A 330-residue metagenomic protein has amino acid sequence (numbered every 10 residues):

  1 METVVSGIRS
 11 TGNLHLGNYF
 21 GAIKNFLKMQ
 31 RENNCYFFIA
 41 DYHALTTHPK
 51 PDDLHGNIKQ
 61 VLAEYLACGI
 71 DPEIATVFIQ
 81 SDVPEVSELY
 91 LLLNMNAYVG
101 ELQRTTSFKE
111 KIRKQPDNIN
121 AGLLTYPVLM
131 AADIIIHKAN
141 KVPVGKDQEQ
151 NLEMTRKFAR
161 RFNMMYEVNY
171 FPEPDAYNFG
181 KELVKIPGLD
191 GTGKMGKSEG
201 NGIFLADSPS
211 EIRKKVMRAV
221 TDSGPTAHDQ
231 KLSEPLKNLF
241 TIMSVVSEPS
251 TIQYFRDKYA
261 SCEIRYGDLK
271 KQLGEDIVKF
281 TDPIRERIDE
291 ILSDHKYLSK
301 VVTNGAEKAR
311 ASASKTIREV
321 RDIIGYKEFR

Functional and structural regions predicted by a protein language model:
M1-E2, R330: Short, Lys/Arg-enriched, disordered terminal segments
E2-A132, R285, D289: N-terminal Rossmann-like or analogous alpha/beta NTP/dinucleotide-binding catalytic cores that position adenine
S10, V142-P143, N201: A generic structural motif
N18, R156-R330: Conserved nucleotide- and phosphate/pyrophosphate-binding catalytic cores in adenylate/nucleotidyl-handling enzymes
V99-Q103, I136-P143, S247-F255, R285: Short helix-capping/linker segments at secondary-structure and domain boundaries
T106-K114, P143-N151, P172-D175, Q253-I264: Short alpha-helical "patches" and their helix-cap loops
E110-Y166, P187-D190: Internal, conserved structured core segments that host functional sites
